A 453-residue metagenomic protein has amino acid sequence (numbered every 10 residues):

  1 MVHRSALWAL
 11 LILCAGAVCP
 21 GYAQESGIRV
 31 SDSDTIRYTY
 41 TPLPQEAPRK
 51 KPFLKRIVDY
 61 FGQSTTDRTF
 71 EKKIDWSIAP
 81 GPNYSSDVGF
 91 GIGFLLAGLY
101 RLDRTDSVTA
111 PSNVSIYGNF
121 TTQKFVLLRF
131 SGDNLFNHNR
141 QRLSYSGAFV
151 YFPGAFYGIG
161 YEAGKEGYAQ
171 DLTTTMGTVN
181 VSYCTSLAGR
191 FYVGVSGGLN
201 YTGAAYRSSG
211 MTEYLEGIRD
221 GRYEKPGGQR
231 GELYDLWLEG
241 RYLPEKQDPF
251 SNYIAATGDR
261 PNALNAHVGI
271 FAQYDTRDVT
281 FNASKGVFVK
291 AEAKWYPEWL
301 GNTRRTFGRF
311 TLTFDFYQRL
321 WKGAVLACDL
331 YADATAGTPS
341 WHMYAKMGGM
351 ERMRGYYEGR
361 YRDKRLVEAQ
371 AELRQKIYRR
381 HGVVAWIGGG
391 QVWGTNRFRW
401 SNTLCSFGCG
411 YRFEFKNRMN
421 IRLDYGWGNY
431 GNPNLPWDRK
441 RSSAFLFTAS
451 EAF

Functional and structural regions predicted by a protein language model:
E25-S144, D220-S284, D363-V367, Q375-I377 (+1 more regions): Outer-membrane beta-barrel initiation region
W76-I78, I92-F94, V126-F130, T175-V181 (+8 more regions): Hydrophobic, lipid-facing positions within transmembrane beta-strands of outer-membrane proteins
P82, F94-L96, V114-F120, F130 (+11 more regions): Transmembrane beta-barrel strands of outer-membrane/channel proteins
P82-G93, I116-L127, H138, N262-A263 (+7 more regions): Solvent-exposed loop/turn segments connecting transmembrane beta-strands in outer-membrane beta-barrel proteins
A97-L99, D133-L135, S182-S186, S196 (+5 more regions): Transmembrane beta-barrel domains of outer membrane proteins
L99-D103, Y117-Q123, V150-G154, T202-A204 (+7 more regions): Sequence/structural signature of outer-membrane beta-barrel proteins
G258, N265-Q273, R277-Y378, A385-G389 (+1 more regions): C-terminal outer-membrane beta-barrel translocator/porin domains of Gram-negative envelope proteins and their
M350, Y411-M419, L423, R439-F453: Outer-membrane beta-barrel "beta-signal"
